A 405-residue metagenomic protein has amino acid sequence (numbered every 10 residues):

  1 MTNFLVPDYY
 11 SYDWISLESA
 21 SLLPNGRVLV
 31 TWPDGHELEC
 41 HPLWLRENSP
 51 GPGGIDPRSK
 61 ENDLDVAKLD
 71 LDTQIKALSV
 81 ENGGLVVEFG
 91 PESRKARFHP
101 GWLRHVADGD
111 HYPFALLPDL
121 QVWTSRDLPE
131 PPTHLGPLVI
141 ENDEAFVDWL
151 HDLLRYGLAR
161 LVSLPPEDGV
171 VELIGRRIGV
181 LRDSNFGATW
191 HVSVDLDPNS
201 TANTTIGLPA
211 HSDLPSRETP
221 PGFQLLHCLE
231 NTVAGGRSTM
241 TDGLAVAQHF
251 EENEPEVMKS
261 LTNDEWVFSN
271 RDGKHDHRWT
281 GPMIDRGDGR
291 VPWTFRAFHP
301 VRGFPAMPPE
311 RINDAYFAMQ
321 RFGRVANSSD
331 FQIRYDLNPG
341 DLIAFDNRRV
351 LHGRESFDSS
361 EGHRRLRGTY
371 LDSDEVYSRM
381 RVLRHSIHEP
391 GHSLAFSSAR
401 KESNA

Functional and structural regions predicted by a protein language model:
M1-N142: Motif-centric detector for short Cys/His coordination patterns
T2-F4, D8, L116, L120-L158 (+2 more regions): Active-site environment of non-heme Fe oxygenases that use a 2-His-1-carboxylate facial triad
